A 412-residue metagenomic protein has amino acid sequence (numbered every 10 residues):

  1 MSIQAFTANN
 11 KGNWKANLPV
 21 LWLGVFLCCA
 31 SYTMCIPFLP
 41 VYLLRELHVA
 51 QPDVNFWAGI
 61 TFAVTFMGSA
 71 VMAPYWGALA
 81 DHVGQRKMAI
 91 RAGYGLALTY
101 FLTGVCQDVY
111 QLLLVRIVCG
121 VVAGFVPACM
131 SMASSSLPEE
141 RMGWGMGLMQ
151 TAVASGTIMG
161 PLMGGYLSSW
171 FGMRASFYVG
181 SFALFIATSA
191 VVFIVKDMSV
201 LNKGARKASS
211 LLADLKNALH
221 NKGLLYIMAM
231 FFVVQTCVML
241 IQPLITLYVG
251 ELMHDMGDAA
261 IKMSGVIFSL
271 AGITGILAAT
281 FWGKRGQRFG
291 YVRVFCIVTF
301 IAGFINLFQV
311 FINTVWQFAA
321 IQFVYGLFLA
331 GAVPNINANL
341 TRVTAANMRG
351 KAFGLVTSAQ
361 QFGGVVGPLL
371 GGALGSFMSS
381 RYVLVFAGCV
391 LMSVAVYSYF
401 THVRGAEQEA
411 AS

Functional and structural regions predicted by a protein language model:
S2-K15, M198-M228, S412: Juxtamembrane intracellular "pre-TM" segments in multi-pass secondary transporters
F38-N55, L244-K262: Short amphipathic helix-loop junctions that connect adjacent transmembrane helices in Major Facilitator Superfamily/SLC
I60-W76, S269-A278: Central cavity-lining transmembrane alpha-helices of secondary-active solute carriers, predominantly the Major
V71-Q107, G286: Conserved MFS/SLC helix-loop-helix module at the cytosolic interface between two early adjacent transmembrane helices
K87-L102, S181, R293-L307, G388: Structural signature of the two symmetry-related core transmembrane helices
T99, Y110-V118, I305, W316-V324: Paired small-residue
V115-V153: Cytoplasmic helix-loop-helix junction between adjacent transmembrane helices in 12-TM secondary transporters
F125-L137, G331-T344: Intracellular juxtamembrane helix-capping segments at the cytosolic ends of symmetry-related transmembrane helices
